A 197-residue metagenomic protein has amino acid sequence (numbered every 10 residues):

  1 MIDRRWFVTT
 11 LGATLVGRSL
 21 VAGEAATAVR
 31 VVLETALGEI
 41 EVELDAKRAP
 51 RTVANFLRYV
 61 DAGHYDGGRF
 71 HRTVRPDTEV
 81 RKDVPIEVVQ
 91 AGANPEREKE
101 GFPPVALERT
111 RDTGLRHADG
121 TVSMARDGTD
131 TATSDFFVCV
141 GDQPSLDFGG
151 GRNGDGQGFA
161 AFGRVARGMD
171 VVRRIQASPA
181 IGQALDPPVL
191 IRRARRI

Functional and structural regions predicted by a protein language model:
I2-I197: Cyclophilin-like peptidyl-prolyl cis-trans isomerases
